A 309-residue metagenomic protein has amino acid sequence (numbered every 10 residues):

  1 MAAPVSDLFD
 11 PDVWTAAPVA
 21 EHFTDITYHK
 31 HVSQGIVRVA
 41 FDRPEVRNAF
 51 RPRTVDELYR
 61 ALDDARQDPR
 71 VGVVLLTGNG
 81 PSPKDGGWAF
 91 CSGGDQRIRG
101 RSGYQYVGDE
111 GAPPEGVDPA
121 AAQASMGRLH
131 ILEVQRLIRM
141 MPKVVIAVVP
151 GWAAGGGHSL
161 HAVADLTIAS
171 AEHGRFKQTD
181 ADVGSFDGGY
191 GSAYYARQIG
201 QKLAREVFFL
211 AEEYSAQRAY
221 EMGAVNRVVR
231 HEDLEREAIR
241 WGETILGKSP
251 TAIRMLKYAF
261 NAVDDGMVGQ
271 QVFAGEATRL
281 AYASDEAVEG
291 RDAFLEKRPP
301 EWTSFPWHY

Functional and structural regions predicted by a protein language model:
A2-K84: Conserved CoA-thioester-binding segment of acyl-CoA-metabolizing enzymes
V46, G78-V134, G184: Glycine- (often His-adjacent) and acidic-residue-rich active-site loop that binds/positions the CoA thioester
D85, A169-G174, F186, V225-V272 (+3 more regions): C-terminal long alpha-helix characteristic of the crotonase
S125, V148-V149: Structural motif
E133-M140, V148, A154-F208, M222 (+2 more regions): CoA-thioester-processing core
L166, E206, L210-E212, R218 (+3 more regions): Well-ordered beta-strand positions
